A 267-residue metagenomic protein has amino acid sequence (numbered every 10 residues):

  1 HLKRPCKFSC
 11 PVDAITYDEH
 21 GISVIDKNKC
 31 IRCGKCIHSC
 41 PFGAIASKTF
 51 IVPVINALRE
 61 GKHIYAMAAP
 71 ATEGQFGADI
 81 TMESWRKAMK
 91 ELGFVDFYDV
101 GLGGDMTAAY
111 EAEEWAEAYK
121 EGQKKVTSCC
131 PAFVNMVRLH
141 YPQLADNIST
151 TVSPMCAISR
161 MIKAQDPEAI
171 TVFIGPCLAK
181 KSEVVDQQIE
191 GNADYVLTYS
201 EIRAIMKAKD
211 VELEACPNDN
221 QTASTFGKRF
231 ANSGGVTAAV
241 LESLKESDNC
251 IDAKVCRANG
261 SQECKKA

Functional and structural regions predicted by a protein language model:
H1-I31, K35-I51: Iron-sulfur cluster-binding cysteine motifs and their immediate structural context in ferredoxin-like electron-transfer
K48-A267: Iron-sulfur-associated redox domains of electron-transfer enzymes in respiratory and anaerobic energy metabolism
